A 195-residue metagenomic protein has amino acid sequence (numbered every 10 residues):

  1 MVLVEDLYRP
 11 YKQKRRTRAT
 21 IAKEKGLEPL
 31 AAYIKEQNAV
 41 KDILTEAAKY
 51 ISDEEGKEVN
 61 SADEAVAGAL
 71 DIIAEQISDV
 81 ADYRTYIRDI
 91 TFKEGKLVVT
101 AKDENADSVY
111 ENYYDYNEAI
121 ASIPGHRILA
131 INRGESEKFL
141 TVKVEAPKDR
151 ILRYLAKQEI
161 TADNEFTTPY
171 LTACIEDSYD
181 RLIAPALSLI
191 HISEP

Functional and structural regions predicted by a protein language model:
M1-L189, S193: Duplex nucleic acid-engaging cores and interfaces of nucleic-acid transaction enzymes
